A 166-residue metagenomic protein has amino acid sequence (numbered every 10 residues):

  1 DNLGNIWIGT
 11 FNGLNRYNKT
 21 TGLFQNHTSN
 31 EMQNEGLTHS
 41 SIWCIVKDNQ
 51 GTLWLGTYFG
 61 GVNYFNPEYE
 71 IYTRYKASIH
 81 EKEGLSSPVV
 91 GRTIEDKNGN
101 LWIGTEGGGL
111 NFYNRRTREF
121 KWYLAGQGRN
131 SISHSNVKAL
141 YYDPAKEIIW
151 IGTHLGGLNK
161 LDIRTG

Functional and structural regions predicted by a protein language model:
D1-G166: Carboxylate-rich, polar loop motifs that coordinate divalent cations or form catalytic acidic clusters
